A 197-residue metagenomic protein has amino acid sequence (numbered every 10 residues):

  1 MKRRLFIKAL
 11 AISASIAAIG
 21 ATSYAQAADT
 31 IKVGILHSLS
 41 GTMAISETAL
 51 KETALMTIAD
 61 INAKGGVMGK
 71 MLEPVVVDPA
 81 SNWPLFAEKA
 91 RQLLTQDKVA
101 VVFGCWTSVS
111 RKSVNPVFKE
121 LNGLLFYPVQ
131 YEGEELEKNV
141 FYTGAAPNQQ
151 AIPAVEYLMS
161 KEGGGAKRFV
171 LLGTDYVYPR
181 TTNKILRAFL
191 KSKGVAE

Functional and structural regions predicted by a protein language model:
R3-I7: N-terminal export leaders
A11-A21: Bacterial N-terminal signal peptides
A21-A27: Sec/Tat signal peptide C-region and signal peptidase I cleavage site
A28, E52-P74, G164, S192-V195: Signal peptide-proximal N-terminal region of secreted/periplasmic/extracellular or secretory-lumen proteins
T30-S38, L72-V76, K167-V170: Short, well-ordered beta-strand elements
G34-T53, V77-P84, W106-V109, T174-R180: Extracytoplasmic "Venus flytrap"
M71-Q96, Q150-P153: Structural motif
P84, K98-E197: Extracytoplasmic ligand/sensor domains, especially the bilobed periplasmic-binding protein
